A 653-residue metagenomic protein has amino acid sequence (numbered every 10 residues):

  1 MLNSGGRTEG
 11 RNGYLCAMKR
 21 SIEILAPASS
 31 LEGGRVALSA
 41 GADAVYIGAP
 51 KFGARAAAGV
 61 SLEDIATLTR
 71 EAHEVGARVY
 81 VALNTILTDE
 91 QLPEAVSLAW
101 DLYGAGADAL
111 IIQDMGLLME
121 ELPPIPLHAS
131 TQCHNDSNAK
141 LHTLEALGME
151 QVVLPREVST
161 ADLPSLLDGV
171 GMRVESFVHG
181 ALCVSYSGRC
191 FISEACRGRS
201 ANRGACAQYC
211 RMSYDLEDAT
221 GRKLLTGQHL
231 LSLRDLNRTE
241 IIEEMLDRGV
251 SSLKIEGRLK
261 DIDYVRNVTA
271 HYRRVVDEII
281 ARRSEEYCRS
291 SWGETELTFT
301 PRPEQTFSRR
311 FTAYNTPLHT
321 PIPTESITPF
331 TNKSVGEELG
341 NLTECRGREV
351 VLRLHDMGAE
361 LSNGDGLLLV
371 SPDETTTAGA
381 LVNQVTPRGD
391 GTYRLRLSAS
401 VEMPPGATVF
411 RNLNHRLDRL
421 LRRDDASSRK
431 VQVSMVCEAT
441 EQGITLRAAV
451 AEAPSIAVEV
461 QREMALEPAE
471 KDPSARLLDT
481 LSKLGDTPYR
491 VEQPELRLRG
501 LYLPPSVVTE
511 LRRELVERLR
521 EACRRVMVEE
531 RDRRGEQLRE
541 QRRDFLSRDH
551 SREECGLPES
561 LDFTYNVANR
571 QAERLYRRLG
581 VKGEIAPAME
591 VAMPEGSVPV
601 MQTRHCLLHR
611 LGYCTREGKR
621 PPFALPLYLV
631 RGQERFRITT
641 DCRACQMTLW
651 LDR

Functional and structural regions predicted by a protein language model:
L2-N3, Y14: Short, positively charged and aromatic/hydrophobic N-terminal segments
Y14, M18-A40, A44-A54, D64 (+5 more regions): Surface-exposed amphipathic alpha-helical tracts and adjacent flexible/coil segments at the periphery of soluble enzymes
A58: Conserved non-cysteine loop/helix-boundary elements of the Radical SAM core domain that shape
S61: Short, conserved glycine- and acidic-residue-centered signature motifs in active-site or ligand-binding loops
G106: An amphipathic, hydrophobic-aromatic interaction surface with interspersed Lys/Arg that forms lipid/phosphate-bearing
G116-P123: Short active-site loop/helix that positions an aromatic residue
D136-K140: Short, glycine/polar-rich helix-capping loops at beta-to-alpha or helix-loop-helix junctions that flank or form
